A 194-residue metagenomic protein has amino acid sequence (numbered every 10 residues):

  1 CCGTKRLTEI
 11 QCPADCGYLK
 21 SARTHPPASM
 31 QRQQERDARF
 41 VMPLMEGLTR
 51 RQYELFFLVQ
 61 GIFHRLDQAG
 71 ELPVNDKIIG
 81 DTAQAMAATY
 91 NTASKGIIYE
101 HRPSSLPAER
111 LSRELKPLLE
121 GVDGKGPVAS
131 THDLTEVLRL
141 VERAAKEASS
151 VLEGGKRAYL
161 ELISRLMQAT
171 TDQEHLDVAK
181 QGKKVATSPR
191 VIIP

Functional and structural regions predicted by a protein language model:
C1-Q33: N-terminal cysteine/histidine-rich coordination modules
Q11, Q31-Q34, Q52, Q60 (+5 more regions): Residue-identity detector for glutamine
S21, S29, S94, S104-S105 (+6 more regions): Generic serine detector
T24-F40, K184-P189, P194: Intrinsically disordered, low-complexity linkers and terminal tails enriched in Pro/Gly and often acidic or mixed-charge
P26-P27, T49, P107, S130-D133 (+2 more regions): Serine/threonine-rich low-complexity intrinsically disordered regions
R32-F40, I98-H101, H175-D177: Charged/polar, low-hydrophobicity segments characteristic of intrinsically disordered regions and flexible loops
F40-K146: Long, contiguous alpha-helical scaffold regions
K146-P194: Charge-dense, extended regions
